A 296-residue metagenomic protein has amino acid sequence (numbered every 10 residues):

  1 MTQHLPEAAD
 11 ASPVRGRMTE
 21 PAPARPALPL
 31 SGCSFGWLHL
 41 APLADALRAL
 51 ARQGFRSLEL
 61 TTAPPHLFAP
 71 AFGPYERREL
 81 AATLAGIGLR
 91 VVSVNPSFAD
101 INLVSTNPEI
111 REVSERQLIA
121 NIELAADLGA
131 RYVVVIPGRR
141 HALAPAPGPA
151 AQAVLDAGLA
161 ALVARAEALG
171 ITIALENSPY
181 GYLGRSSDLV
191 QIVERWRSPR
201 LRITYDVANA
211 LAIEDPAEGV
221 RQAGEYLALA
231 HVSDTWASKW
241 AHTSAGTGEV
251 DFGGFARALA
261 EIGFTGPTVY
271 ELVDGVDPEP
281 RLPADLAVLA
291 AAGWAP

Functional and structural regions predicted by a protein language model:
T2-S31, H39-G54, A85, L183-P296: Histidine-acidic metal/acid-base catalytic patches
R15, E20-P23, A41-D45, T83-I87 (+2 more regions): Active-site acidic/histidine proton-transfer and metal-coordination neighborhood in alpha/beta enzyme cores
L28-S34, L58-L60, V91-P96, V133-V135 (+4 more regions): Hydrophobic faces of well-ordered beta-strands that scaffold small-molecule active sites in alpha/beta enzyme cores
G36, T62-P64, F98-D100, P137-H141 (+4 more regions): Active-site-proximal loop/turn and secondary-structure-junction residues that shape catalytic pockets, frequently
T61-A81, P137-L143: Glycine-rich, proline-tolerant flexible connector loops at the mouths of alpha/beta enzymes
A69-G73, V104-I110, P145-A150, E214-A217 (+2 more regions): Short, solvent-exposed loop/turn segments at secondary-structure boundaries
Y75-I87, G158-R165, G219, G254-A258: Catalytic-core regions built around general acid/base machinery
R77-L103: Short hydrophobic interaction/assembly module
